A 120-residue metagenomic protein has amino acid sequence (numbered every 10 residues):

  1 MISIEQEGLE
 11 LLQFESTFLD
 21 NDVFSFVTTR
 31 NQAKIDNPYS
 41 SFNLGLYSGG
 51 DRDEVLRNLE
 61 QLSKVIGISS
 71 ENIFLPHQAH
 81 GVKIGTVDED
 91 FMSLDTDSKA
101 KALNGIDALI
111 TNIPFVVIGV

Functional and structural regions predicted by a protein language model:
M1-V120: Active-site microenvironment for binding and transforming phosphate-containing groups
